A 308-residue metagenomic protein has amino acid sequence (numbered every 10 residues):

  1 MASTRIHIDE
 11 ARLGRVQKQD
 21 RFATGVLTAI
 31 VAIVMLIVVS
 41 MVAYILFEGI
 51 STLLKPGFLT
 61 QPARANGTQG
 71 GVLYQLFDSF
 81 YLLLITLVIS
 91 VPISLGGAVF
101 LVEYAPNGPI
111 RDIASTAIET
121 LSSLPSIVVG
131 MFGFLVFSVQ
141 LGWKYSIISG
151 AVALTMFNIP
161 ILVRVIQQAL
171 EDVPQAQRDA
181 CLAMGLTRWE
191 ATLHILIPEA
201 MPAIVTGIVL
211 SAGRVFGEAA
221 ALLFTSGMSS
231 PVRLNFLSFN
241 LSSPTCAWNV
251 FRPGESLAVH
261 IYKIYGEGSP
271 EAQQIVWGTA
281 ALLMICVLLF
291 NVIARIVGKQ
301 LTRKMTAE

Functional and structural regions predicted by a protein language model:
I6-A29, I45-T86, N107, K263-Q274: Periplasmic/extracellular loop-to-transmembrane helix junction in inner-membrane transport proteins
T28, Q75, S79, T116-E119 (+3 more regions): Residue-level signal for discrete positions within transmembrane alpha-helices of multi-pass small-molecule
A63-N66, L222-M284: Interhelical loop and adjacent transmembrane-helix boundary motif in polytopic membrane transport permeases
F77, Y81-I89, I93, G97 (+4 more regions): Hydrophobic alpha-helical transmembrane segments of multipass integral membrane proteins, especially permease/channel
T86-I118, A294-R303: Transmembrane-helix boundary motif in ABC transporter permease subunits
L87, R188-S226: Transmembrane alpha-helices
P106-R111, S115, P174, R178-T206: Amphipathic cytosolic juxtamembrane alpha-helices at the membrane-cytosol interface of multi-pass membrane transporters
E119-M156: Generic hydrophobic transmembrane alpha-helix motif, especially the helices
